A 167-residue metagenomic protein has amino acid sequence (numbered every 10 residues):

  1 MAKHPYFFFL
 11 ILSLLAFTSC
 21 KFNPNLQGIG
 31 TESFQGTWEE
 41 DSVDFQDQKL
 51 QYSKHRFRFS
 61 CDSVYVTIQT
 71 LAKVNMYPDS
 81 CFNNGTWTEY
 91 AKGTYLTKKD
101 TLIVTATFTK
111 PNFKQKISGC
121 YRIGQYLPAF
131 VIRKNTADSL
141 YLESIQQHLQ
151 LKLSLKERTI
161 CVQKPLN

Functional and structural regions predicted by a protein language model:
M1-K21: Sec-dependent bacterial lipoprotein signal peptides
C20-A91, L96-K98, I103-N167: Lipid interaction determinants
